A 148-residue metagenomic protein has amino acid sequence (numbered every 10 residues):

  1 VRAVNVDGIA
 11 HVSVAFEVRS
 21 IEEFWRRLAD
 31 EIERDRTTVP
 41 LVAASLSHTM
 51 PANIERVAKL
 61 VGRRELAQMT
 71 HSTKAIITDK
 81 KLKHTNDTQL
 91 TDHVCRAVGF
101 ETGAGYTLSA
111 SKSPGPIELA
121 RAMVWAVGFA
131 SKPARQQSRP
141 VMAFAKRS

Functional and structural regions predicted by a protein language model:
V1-L60, A67, H71, H84-S148: RNase H-like, metal-dependent nuclease domains and their acidic two-metal-ion catalytic environment used
K74, K80-K83: Short glycine-centered helix-capping/turn motifs at secondary-structure transition points
